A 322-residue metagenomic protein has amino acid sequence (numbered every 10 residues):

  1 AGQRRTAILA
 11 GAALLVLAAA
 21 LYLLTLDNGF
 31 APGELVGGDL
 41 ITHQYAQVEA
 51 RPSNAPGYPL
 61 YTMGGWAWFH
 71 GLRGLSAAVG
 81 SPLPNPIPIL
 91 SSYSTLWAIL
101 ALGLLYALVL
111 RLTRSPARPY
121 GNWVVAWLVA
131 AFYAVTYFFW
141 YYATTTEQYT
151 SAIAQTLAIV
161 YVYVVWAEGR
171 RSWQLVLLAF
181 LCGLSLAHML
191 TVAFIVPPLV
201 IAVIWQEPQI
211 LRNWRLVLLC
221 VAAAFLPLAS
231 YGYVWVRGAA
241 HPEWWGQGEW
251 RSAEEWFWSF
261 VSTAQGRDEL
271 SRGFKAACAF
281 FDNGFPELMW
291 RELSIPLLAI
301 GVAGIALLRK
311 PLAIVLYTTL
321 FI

Functional and structural regions predicted by a protein language model:
A1, V165-E168, F194-F225: Perimembrane helix-loop-helix junctions
A1, W290-A313: Hydrophobic, aromatic-rich transmembrane alpha-helices and their immediate juxtamembrane boundary segments
R4-L35, Y45-V48, V135, A222-P242 (+1 more regions): Transmembrane signal-anchor helices characteristic of membrane glycosylation enzymes that use polyprenol
A46-E49, V129-A131, Q174-H188, V200: Membrane-interface alpha helices of multi-pass inner-membrane proteins
S81, L105-V135, I153-A154: Transmembrane-helix signature of polytopic, membrane-embedded enzymes that assemble or transfer cell-envelope glycans
S92-A117, L157-V162, A303: Transmembrane-helix motifs of polytopic, lipid-linked glycan transferases
T113, A117-Y120, A143, I159-L175 (+2 more regions): Membrane-interface transmembrane helices that cradle and orient dolichyl/undecaprenyl
F138-Y149: Short acidic/glycine- and proline-prone juxtamembrane loop motifs at membrane-interface regions of multi-pass membrane
